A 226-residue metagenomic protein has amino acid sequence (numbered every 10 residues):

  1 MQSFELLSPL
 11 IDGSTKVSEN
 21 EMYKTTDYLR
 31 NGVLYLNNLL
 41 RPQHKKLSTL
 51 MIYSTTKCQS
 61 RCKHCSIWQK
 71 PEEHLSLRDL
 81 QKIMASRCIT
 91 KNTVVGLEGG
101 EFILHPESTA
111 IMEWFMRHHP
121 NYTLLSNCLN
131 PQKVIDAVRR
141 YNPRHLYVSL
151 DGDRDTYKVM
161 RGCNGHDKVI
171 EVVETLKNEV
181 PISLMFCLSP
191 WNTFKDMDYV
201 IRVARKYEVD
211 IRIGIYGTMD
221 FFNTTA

Functional and structural regions predicted by a protein language model:
M1-Q2, L6-D12, L75, R144-H145 (+2 more regions): Radical SAM enzyme [4Fe-4S]-AdoMet core and its adjacent flexible, acidic and glycine-rich loops/tails across
L7-D12, S18-R144: Conserved alpha-helical substructure of the radical SAM core
